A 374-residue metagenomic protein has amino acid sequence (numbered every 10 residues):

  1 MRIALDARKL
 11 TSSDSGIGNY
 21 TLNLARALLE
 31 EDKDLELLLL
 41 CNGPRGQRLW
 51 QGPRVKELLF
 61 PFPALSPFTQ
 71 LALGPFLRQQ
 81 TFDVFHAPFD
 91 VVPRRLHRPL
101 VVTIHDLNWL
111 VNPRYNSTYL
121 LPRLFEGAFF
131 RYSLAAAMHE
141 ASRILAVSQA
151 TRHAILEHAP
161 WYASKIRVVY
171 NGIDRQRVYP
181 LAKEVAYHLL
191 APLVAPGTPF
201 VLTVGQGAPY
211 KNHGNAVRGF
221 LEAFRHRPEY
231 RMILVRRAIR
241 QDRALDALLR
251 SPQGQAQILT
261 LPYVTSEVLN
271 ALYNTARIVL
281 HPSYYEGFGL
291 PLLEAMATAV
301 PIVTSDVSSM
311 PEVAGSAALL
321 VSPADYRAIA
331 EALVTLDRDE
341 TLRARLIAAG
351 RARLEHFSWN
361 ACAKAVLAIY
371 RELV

Functional and structural regions predicted by a protein language model:
M1-V374: Carbohydrate transferase catalytic cores enriched for Leloir-type hexosyltransferases
